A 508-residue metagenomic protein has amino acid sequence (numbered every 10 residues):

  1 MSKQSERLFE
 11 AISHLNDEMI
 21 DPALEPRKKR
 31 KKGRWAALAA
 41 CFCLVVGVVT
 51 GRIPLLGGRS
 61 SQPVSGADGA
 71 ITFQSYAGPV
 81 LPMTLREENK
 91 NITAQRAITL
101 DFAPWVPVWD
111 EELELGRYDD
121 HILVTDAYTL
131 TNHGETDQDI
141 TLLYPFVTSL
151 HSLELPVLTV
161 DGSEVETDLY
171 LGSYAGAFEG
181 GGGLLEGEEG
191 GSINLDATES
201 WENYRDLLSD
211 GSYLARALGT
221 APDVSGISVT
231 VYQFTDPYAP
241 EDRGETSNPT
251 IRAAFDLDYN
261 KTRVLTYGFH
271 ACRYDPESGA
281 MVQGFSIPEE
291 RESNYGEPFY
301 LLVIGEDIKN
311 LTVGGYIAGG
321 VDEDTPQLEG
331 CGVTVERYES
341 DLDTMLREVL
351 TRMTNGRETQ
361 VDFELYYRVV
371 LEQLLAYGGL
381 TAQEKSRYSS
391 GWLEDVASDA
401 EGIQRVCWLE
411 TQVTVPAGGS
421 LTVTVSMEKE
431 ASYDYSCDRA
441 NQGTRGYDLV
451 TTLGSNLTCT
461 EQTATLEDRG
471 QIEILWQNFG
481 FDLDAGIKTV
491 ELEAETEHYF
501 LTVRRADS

Functional and structural regions predicted by a protein language model:
M1-Q4, F42, V64: Intrinsically disordered, low-complexity segments enriched in Ser/Pro/Gly/Ala and basic residues
M1-R30: Disordered, charged N-terminal biogenesis/targeting segments of membrane/secreted proteins
S5, K32-A37, H121, L457: A broadly tuned, weak detector of single residues within folded domains
D17, P26, V46, G57-G58: Generic detector of low-complexity/intrinsically disordered segments and short hydrophobic N-terminal stretches
K28-P54: Internal signal-anchor transmembrane helix that establishes type II topology
R52-S508: Lumenal/extracellular ectodomains and adaptor appendage modules of the eukaryotic vesicle/secretory system
